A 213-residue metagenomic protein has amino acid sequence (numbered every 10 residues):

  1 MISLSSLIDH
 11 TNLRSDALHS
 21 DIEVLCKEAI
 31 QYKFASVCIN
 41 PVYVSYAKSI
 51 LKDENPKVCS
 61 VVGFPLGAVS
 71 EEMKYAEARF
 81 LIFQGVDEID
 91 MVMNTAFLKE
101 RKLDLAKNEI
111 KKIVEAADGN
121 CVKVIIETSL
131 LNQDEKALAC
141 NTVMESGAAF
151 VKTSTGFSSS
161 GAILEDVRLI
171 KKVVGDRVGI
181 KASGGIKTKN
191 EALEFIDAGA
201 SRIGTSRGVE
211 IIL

Functional and structural regions predicted by a protein language model:
M1-F83, A137-L138, T142-E145: Conserved N-terminal beta1-alpha1 strand-loop-helix module at the mouth
M1-K27, K112, R168, K172-I180 (+1 more regions): Alpha/beta catalytic cores of nucleotide-metabolism and tRNA/nucleoside-modifying enzymes
L4-T11, A35-I39, K57-G63, I89-M91 (+4 more regions): Hydrophobic faces of well-ordered beta-strands that scaffold small-molecule active sites in alpha/beta enzyme cores
C26, I30-Y46, F64, I89-K107 (+1 more regions): Glycine-rich, proline-tolerant flexible connector loops at the mouths of alpha/beta enzymes
P41, S45-L66, R101-T128, G161-T188: Alpha-helix-loop-beta-strand connector modules within alpha/beta enzyme cores
K48, V69-F80, L131-T142, E165 (+4 more regions): Catalytic cores of alpha/beta
S60-P65, F83-L98, E145-I163, A182-L213: Glycine-rich phosphate-binding active-site loops on the catalytic face of alpha/beta enzymes
A78-R79, E88-A149: Conserved anion-binding
